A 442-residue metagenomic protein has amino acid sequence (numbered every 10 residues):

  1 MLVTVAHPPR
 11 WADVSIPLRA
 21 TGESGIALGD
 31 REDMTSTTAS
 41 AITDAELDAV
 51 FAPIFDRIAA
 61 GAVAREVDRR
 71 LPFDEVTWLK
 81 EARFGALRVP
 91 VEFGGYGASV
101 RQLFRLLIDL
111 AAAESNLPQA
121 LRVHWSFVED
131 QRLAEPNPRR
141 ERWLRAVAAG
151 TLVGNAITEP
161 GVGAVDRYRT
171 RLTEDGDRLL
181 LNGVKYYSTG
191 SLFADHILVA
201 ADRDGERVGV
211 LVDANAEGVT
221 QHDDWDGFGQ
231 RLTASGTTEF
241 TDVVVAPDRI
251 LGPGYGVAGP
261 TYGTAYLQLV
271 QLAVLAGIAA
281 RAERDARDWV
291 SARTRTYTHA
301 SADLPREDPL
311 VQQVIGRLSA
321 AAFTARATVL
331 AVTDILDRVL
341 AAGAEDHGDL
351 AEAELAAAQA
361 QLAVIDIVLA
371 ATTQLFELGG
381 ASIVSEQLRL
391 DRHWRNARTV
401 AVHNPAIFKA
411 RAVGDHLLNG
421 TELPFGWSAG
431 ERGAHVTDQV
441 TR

Functional and structural regions predicted by a protein language model:
V3-V5, S15-P17, G22-R122, D438-V440: Amphipathic, small/basic residue-rich leader segments at the start of a protein or domain
P53, I278, D285, R317 (+5 more regions): Charged, amphipathic alpha-helical oligomerization/scaffolding segments
V63-E66, F323-A363, F376-A381: C-terminal helix-coil-helix/basic helical segment that borders enzyme active sites and/or dimer interfaces and provides
F73-K80, A86-V184, T189: Glycine-rich flavin
Y187-Q221: A short core secondary-structure module
G227-F323: Glycine-rich beta->alpha junctions and the first turn(s) of the following alpha-helix
E377-R442: Glycine-rich phosphate/cofactor-binding loops in nucleotide/flavin-utilizing enzymes
